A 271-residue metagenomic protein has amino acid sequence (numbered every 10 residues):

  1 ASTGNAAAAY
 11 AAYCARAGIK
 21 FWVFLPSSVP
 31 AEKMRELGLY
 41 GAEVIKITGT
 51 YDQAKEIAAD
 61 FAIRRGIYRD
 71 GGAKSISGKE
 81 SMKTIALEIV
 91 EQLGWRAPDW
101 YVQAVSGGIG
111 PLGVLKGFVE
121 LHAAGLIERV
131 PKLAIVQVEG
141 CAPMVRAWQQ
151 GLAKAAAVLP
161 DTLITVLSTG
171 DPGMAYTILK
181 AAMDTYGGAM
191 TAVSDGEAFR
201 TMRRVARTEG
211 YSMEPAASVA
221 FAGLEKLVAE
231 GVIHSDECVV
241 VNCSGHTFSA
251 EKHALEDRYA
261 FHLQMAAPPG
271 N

Functional and structural regions predicted by a protein language model:
A1-R16, A31-M34, K79, G107-L115 (+3 more regions): Short glycine/serine/threonine-rich phosphate/pyrophosphate-binding segments that cradle anionic phosphate groups
A1-Y13, A17-L25, A97-G107, L133 (+1 more regions): A short, small-residue-rich loop immediately preceding and capping a beta-strand
G4, C14, L37, I89 (+6 more regions): Buried hydrophobic positions in well-ordered alpha/beta secondary-structure cores of metabolic enzymes
A6-G49, Q53-D60, V145-Q149, E251-E256: Active-site-proximal loop->helix
G49-D70, S77, E120-S212, E256-N271: Active-site/ligand-binding loops adjacent to catalytic centers
I63-G125, R200-R203: Active-site/ligand-binding-proximal alpha/beta "capping" segment
Y101-S106, P131, R200-R203, Y211-L227 (+1 more regions): Substrate-binding/catalytic subdomain of NAD(P)-dependent oxidoreductase enzymes
F221-N271: Catalytic phosphate/nucleotide-handling subdomain of diverse soluble enzymes
